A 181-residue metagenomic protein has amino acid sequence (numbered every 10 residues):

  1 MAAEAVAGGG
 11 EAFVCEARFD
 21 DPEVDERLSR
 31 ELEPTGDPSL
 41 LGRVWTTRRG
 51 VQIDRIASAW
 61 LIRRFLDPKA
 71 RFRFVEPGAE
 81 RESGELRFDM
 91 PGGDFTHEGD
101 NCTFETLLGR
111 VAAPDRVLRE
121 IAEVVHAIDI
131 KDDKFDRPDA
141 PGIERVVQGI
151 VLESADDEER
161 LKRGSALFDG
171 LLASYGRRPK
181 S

Functional and structural regions predicted by a protein language model:
M1-D20, V124, F135-L152, E159-R160: An accessory alpha-helical subdomain
M1-G42, L171, Y175, P179: A charged, amphipathic alpha-helical module
A2-G10, V14, R48, D54 (+3 more regions): Intrinsic disorder and flexible coil segments
C15-R27, L107-E120, S154-G164, R177-R178: Hydrophobic transmembrane alpha-helix bundles
E31-F135: Polyanion-binding interface signature
G142-V146, I150-K180: C-terminal functional modules
